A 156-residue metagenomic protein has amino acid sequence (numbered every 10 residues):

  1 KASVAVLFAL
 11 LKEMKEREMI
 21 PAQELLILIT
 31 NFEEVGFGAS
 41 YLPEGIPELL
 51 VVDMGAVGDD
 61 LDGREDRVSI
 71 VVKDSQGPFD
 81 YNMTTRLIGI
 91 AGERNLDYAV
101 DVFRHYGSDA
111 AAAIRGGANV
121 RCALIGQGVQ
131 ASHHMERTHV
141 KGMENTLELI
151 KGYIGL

Functional and structural regions predicted by a protein language model:
K1-K73, A110: Acidic/histidine-rich catalytic neighborhood of metal-dependent amide-processing enzymes
S69-L156: Active-site-adjacent substrate-binding region of metalloamidase/peptidase-like peptide-processing proteins
